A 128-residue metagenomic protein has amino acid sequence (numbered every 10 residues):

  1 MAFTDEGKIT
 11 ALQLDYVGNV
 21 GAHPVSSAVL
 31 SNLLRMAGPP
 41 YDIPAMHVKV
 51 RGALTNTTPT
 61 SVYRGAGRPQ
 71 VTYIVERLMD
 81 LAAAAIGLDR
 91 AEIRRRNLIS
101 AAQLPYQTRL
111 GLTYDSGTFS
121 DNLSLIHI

Functional and structural regions predicted by a protein language model:
M1-V71: Gly/Pro-rich active-site capping loops and adjacent beta-alpha segments that organize cofactor/substrate pockets
F3-N32, A85-S124: Molybdopterin (Moco) oxidoreductase catalytic core of the xanthine/aldehyde oxidoreductase family
K8, P39-D42, P59, V71-I74 (+3 more regions): General structural feature for long, well-ordered alpha-helical segments within catalytic domains of soluble enzymes
Y63-A101: Long hydrophobic segments that form regular secondary structure
I126-I128: Conserved small/polar residues in nucleotide/adenosyl-binding loops
